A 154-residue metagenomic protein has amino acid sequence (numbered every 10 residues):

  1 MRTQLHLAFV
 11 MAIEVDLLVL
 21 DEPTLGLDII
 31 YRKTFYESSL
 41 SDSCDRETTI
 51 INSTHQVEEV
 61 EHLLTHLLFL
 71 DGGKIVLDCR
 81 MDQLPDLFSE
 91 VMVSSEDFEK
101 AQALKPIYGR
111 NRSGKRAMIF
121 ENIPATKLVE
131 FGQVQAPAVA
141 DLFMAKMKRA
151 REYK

Functional and structural regions predicted by a protein language model:
L7: Hydrophobic anchor residue at the start of the ABC signature
E14: Conserved catalytic motifs of ABC-family nucleotide-binding domains
L18-E22: Catalytic Walker B motif of ABC-type/P-loop ATPase nucleotide-binding domains
L25-L27: ABC ATPase nucleotide-binding domain "signature" loop
I29-Y31: Helix N-cap at the start of a conserved alpha-helix in ABC-type nucleotide-binding domains
F35-F120: ABC transporter nucleotide-binding domain
P106-Y108, R112-K154: C-terminal coupling/interaction segments
